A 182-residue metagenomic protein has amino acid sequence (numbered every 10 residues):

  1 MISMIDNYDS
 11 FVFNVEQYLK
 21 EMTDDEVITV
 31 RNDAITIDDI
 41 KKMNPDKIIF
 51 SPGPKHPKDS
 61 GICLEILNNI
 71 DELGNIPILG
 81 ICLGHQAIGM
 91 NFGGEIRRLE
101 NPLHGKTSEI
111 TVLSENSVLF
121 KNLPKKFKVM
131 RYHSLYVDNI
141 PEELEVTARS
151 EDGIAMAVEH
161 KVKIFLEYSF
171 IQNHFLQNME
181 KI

Functional and structural regions predicted by a protein language model:
M1, P77-L79, E95, E145 (+1 more regions): Proline-centered loop/turn at the N-terminus of a beta-strand
I2-M22: Short, charged N-terminal beta->alpha structural module
S3-S10, K42-N44, I140, K161 (+1 more regions): RNA-binding accessory domains that recognize and position tRNA/RNA substrates
E21-T23, T29-R31, T36, K47-F50 (+2 more regions): A generic "structured core" feature
V27-T29, I96, V146: Generic structural signal for residues in well-ordered beta-strands
M43-S117, N122, K128, I182: Cysteine-nucleophile active-site neighborhood
T107-E109, A157, E167: Conserved hydrophobic/aromatic beta-strand scaffold that supports enzyme active sites
N116-V162: Catalytic beta-strand/loop cores that center a nucleophilic Ser/Cys/Thr and support acyl-enzyme chemistry
